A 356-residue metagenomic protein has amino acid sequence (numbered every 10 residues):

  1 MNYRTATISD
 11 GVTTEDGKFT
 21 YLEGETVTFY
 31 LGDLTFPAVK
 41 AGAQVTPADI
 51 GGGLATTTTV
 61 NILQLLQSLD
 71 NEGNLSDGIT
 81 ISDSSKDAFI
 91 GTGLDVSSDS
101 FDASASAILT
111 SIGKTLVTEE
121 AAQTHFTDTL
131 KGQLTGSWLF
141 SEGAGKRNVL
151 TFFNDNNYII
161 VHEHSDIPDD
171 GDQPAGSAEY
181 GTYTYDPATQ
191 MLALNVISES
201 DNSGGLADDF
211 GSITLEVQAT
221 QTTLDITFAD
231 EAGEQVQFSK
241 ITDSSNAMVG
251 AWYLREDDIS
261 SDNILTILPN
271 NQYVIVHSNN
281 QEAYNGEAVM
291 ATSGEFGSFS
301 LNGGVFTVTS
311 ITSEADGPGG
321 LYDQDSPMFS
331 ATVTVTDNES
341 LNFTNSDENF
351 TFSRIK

Functional and structural regions predicted by a protein language model:
M1-Q133, S245: Feature for extracytoplasmic/surface-facing segments of secreted or surface-associated proteins, emphasizing
T35-A43, V236-S239, F352-S353: Edge beta-strands of extracellular beta-sandwich domains
D128-L139, V149-F153, Q237-Y253, I264-T266: N-terminal helix-cap/turn-to-beta initiation motif at the start of protein domains
E142-R147, H162-D230, D257-I259, H277-E348: Contiguous, well-ordered beta-strand patches that form the walls/edges of small beta-barrel/beta-sandwich domains
T151-F153, I159-V161, S239, T266-L268 (+3 more regions): Long tandem-repeat architecture
S260-V274, N285-G286: Short helix-loop boundary/capping segments
D347-K356: Short, low-complexity, Pro/Ser/Thr/Gly-rich segments in the mature regions of secreted, periplasmic
